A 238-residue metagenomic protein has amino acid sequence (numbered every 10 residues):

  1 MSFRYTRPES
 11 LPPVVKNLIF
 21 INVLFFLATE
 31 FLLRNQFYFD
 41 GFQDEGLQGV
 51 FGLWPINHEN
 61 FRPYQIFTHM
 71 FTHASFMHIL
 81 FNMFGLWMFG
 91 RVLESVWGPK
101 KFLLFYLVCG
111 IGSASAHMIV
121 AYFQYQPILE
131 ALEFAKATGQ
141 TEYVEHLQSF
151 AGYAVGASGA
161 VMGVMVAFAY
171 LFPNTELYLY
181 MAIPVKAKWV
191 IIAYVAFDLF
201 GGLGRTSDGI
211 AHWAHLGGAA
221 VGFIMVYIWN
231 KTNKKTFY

Functional and structural regions predicted by a protein language model:
M1-Y238: A detector for small-residue-rich transmembrane helices and their helix-helix packing motifs
